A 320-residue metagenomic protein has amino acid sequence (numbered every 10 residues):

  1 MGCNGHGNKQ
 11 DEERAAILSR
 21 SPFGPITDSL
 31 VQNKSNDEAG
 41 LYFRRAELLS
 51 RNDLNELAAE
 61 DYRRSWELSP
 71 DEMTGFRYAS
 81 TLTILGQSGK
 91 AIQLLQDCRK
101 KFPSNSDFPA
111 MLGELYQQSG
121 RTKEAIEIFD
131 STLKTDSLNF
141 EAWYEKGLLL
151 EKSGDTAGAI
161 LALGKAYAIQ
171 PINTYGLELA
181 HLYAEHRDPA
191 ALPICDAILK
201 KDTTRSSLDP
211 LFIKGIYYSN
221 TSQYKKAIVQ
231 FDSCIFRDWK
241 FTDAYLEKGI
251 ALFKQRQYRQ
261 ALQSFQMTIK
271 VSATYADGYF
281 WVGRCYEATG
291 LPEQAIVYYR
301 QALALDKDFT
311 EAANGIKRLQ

Functional and structural regions predicted by a protein language model:
G2-M73, I84-G86, Q93, Q320: N-terminal leader/linker segments that initiate helical-solenoid repeat arrays
S29-V31, R64-S65, D97-C98, S131-T132 (+5 more regions): Canonical positions in the second alpha-helix
N33-K34, E67-L68, K101-F102, T135 (+5 more regions): Structural marker of alpha-solenoid helical repeat scaffolds
E38-G40, E72-M73, S106-D107, F140-E141 (+5 more regions): Helix-start (N-cap) detector for alpha-helical repeat units in TPR-like alpha-solenoids, especially tetratricopeptide
R44, R77-Y78, M111, E145 (+5 more regions): Canonical tetratricopeptide repeat
E47, S80, E114, L148 (+5 more regions): Residue-level recognition of tetratricopeptide repeat
R51, I84-L85, Q118-S119, K152-S153 (+5 more regions): Register position in tetratricopeptide repeats
